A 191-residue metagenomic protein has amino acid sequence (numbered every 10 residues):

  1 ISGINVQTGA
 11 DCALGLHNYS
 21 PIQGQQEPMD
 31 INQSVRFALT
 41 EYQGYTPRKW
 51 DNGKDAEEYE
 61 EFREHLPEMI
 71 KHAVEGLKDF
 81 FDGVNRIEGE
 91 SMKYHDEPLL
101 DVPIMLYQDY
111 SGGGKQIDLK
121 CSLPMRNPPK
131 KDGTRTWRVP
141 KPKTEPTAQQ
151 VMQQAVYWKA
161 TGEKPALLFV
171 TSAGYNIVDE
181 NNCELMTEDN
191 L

Functional and structural regions predicted by a protein language model:
I1-Y107: Metal-dependent nuclease catalytic cores that hydrolyze phosphodiester bonds in DNA/RNA, characterized by
N5, Q149-M152, D189: Generic recognition of stable, solvent-exposed alpha-helical segments in well-folded globular domains
A10-C12, Q150-T161: An active-site-proximal "capping" alpha-helix that borders the catalytic cofactor pocket
L16, S20, L123-M125, T171-G174: Short loop/turn segments at secondary-structure transitions that flank enzyme active sites
R36, T136, K164-A166: Ser/Thr- (and often Asn-) enriched beta-sheet segments in non-cytosolic proteins
F80-G83, G112-Q116, A160-A166: Secondary-structure boundary elements
G89, L100, P146, V156-L191: Metal-dependent nuclease catalytic regions and adjoining charged, substrate-binding loops involved in nucleic-acid end
K93-Q153: Non-catalytic protein-protein interaction segments used by genome-maintenance enzymes to assemble and couple activities
